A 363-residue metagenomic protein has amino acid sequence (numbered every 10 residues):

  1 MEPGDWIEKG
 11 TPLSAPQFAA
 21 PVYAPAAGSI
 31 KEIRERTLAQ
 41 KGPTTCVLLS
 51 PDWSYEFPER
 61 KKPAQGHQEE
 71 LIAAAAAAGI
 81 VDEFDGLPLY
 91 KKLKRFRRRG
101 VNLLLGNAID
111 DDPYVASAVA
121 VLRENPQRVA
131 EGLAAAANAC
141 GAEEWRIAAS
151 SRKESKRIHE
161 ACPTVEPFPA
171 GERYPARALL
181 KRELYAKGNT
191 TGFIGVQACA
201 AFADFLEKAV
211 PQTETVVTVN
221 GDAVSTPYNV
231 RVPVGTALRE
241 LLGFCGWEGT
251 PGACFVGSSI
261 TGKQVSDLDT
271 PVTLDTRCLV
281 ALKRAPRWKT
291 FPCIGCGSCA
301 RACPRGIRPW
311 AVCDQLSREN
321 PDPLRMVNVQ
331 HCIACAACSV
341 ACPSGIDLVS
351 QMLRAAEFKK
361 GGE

Functional and structural regions predicted by a protein language model:
M1-I7, T37-L38: Acidic, glycine-anchored pre-beta loop/turn
I7-G10, V22-E32: Generic structural motif
T37-R98: Acidic low-complexity segments
K94-R98, A139-L238, F244-G249, S258: Hydrophobic alpha-helical positions that pack around
L104-A118: Gly-rich Lys/Arg/Thr-decorated short loops/hinges at beta-loop-alpha junctions or inter-strand turns that position
R123-C140: Histidine-anchored nucleotide/phosphate-binding helix
Y174, R182, W247-I294: Active-site gating/interface segments in enzymes
R277-T290, A300, P304-E363: Ferredoxin-type iron-sulfur electron-transfer modules in oxidoreductases and energy-metabolism complexes
